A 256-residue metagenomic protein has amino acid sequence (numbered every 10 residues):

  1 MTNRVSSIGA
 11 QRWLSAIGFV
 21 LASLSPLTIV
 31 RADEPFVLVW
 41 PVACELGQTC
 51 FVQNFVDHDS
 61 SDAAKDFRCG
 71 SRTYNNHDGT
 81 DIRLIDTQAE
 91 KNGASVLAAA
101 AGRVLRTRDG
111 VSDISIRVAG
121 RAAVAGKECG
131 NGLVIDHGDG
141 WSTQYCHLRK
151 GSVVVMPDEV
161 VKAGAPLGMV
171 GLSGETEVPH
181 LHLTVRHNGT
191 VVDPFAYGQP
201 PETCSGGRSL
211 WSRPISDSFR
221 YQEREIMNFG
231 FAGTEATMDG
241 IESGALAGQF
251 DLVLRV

Functional and structural regions predicted by a protein language model:
M1-Q11: N-terminal secretory signal peptides that target proteins for export/translocation
S15-P26: Bacterial N-terminal signal peptides
R31-A63, A122-A125, V154-E159, T184-R255: Acidic, glycine-rich catalytic/binding loops that coordinate metals and/or anionic ligands
Y74-T80, K127-H137, P179, V185: Serine endopeptidase catalytic core focused on the charge-relay Asp
D86, K91-G93, A99-S152: Zn2+-dependent peptidoglycan hydrolase active-site motif and core
G102-V104, D158-V170: A structural signal for short beta-strand/turn segments enriched in small hydrophobics and glycine
I116-A119, M169-H182: Active-site loop architecture of trypsin-fold serine endopeptidases
Q144-R149, V178-V185: Histidine-centered catalytic micro-motifs
